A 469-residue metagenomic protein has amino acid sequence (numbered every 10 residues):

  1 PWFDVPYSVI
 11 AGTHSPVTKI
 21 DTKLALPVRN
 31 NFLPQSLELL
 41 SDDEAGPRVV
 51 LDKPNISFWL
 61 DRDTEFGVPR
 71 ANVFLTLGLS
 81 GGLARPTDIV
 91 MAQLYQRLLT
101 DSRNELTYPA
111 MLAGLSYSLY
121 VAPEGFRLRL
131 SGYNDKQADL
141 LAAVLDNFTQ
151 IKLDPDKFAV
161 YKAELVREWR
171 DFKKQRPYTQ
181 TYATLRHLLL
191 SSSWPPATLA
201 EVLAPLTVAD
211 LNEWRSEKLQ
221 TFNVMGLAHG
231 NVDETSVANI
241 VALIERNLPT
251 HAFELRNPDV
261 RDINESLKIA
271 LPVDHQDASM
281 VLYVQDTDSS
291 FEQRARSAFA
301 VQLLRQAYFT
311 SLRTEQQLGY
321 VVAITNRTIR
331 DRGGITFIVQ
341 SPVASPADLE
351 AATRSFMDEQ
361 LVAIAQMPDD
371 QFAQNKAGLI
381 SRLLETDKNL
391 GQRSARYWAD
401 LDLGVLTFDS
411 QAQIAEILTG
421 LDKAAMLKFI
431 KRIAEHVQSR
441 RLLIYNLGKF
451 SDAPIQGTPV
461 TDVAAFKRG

Functional and structural regions predicted by a protein language model:
P1-T64, V73, T181-I244, R256-D262 (+2 more regions): C-terminal regions of mature proteins
G67-L153, A159-P205, T221-G230, D277-S290 (+4 more regions): M16 family metallopeptidases and their MPP-like homologs
L199, L248-H251: A glycine- and charged-residue-rich anion-binding loop/surface
V241-N247, F299, R354-S355: Short, solvent-exposed amphipathic alpha-helical segments in soluble enzyme and RNA/protein-processing domains
H251-N257, A365-P368: A short, aromatic/hydrophobic, helix- or strand-capping loop or linear motif that either lines the entrance/gate
